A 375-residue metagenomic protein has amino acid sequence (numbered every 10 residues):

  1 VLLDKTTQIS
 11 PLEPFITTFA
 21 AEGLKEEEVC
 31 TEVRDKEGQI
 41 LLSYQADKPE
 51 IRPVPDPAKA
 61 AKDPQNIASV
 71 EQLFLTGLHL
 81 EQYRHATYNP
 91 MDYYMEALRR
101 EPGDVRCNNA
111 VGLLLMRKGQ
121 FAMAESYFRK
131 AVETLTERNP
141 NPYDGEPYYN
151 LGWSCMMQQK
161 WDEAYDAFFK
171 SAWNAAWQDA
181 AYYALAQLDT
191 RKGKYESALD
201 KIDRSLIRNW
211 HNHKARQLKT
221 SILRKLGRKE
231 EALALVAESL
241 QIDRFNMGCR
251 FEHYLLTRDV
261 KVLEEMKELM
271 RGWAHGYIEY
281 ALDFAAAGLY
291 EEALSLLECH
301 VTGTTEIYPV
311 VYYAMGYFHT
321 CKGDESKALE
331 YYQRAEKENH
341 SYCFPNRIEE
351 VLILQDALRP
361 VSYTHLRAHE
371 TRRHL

Functional and structural regions predicted by a protein language model:
V1-A68, G248-C249, R258: Long, contiguous interaction/recruitment modules in multidomain scaffold/adaptor proteins
L78-H79, L113, W153, Q187 (+4 more regions): Residue-level recognition of tetratricopeptide repeat
E96-R99, V132-E133, N139, K170-W173 (+5 more regions): Conserved structural position within tetratricopeptide repeats
P102, T136, P142, A176 (+5 more regions): Short coil turns that delineate tetratricopeptide repeat
C107, N141, P147, A181 (+5 more regions): TPR alpha-solenoid repeat register
T364-H374: Conserved small/polar residues in nucleotide/adenosyl-binding loops
